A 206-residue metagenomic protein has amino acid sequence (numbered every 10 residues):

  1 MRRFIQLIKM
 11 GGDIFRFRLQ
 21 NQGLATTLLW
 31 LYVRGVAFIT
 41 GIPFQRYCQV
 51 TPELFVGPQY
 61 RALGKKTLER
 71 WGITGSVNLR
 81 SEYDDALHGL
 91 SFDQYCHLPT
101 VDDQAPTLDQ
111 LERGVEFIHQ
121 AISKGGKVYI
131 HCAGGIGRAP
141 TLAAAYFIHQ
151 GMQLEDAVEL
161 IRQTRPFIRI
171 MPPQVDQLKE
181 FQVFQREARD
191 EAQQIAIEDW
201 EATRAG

Functional and structural regions predicted by a protein language model:
M1-I39, E187, E191, I197-G206: Non-catalytic regulatory/accessory regions that flank a structured catalytic core
I39-V128, I148-E180, R186-R189: Cysteine-based protein phosphatase catalytic domain of the PTP/DSP
G125-A144: A phosphate-binding catalytic loop at a beta-strand-loop-alpha-helix junction that coordinates phosphoryl groups
